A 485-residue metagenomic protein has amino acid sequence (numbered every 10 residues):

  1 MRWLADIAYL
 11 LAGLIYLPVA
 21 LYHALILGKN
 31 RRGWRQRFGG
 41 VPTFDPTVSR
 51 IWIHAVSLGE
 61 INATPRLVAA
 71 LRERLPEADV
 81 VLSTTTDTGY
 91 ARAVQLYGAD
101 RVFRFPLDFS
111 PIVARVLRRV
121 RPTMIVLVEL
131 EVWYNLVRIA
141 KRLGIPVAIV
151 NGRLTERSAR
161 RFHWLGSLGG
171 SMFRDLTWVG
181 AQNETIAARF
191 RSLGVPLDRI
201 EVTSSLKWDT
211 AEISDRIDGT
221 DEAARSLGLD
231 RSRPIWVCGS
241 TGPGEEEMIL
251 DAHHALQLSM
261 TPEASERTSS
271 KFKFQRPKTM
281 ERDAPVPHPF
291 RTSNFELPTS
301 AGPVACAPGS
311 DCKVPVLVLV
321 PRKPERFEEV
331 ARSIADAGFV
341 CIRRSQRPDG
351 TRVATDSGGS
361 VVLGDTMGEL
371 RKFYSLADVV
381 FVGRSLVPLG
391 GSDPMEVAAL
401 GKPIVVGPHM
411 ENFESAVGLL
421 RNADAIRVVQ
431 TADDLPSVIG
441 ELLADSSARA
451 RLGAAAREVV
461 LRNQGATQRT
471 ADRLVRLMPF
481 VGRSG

Functional and structural regions predicted by a protein language model:
M1-E266, K273-E281, P285, P289-F290 (+1 more regions): Nucleotide-activated sugar donor-binding and catalytic core shared by glycosyltransferases and related lipid-linked
